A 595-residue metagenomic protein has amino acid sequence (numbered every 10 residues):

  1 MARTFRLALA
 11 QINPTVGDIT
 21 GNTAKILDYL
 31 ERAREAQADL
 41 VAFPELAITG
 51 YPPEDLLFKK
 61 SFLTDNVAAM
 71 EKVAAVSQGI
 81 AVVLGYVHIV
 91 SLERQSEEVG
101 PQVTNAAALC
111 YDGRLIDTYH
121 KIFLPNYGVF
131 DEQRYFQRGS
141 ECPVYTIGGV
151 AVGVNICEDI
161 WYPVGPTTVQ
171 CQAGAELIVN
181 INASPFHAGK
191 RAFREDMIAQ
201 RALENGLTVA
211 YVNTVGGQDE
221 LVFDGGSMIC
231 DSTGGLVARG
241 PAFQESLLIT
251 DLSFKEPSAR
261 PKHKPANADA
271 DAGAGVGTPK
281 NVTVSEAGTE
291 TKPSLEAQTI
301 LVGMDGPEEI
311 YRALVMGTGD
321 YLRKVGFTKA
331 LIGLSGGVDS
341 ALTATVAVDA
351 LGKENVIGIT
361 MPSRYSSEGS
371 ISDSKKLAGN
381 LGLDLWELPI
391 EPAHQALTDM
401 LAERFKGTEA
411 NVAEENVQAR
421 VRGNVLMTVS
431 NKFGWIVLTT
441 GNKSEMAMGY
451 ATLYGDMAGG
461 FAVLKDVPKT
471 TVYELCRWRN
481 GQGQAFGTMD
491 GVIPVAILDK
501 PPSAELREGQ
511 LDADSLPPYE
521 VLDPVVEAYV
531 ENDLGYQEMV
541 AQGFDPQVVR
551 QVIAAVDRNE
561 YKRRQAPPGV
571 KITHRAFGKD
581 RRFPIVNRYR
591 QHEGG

Functional and structural regions predicted by a protein language model:
M1-G333, D349, K353, L385: Enzyme catalytic cores with a strong preference for nitrogen-chemistry domains
R6, G206, S232, E256-S335 (+1 more regions): ATP/NTP-dependent adenylation/nucleotidyl-transfer catalytic domains that generate, transfer, or process NMP-activated
